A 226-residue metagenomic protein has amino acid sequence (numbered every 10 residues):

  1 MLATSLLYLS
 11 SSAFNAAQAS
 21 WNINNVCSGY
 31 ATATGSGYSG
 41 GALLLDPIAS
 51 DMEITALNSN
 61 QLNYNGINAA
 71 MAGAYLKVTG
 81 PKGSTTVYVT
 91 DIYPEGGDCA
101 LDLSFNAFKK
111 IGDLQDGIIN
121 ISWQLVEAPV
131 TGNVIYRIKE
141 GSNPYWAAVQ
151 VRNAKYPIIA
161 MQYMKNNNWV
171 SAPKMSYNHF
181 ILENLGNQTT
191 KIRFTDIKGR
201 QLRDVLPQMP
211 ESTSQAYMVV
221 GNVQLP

Functional and structural regions predicted by a protein language model:
L2-A74, G83-T85, T90-C99, N106-P226: Mature exported/compartmentalized surface modules and terminal targeting/interaction regions
